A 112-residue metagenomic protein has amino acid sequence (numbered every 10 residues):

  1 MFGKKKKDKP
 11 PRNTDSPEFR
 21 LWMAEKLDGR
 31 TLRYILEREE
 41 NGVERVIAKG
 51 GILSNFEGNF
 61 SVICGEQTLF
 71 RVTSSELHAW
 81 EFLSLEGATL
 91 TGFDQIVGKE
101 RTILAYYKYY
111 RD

Functional and structural regions predicted by a protein language model:
M1-G50: Anionic N-terminal interaction surfaces
L32-Y34, L53, F60-V62, L90 (+1 more regions): Hydrophobic beta-strand residues in large extracellular and virion-surface proteins
E40-G87, I96: Phosphoinositide-binding peripheral membrane targeting modules
G92-D94: Non-transmembrane, interaction-prone alpha-helical and coil segments associated with secretion and export
V97-D112: Canonical phosphoinositide-binding patch of PH/PH-like domains
